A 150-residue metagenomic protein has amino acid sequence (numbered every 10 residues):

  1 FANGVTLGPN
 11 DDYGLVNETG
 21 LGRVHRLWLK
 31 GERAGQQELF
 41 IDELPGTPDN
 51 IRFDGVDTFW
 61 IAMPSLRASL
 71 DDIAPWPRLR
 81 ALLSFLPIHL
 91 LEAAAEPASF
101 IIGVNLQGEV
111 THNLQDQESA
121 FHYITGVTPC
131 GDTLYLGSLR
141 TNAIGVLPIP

Functional and structural regions predicted by a protein language model:
F1-P150: Sequence-structural signature of mature extracellular/luminal beta-sheet repeat domains, prominently beta-propellers
